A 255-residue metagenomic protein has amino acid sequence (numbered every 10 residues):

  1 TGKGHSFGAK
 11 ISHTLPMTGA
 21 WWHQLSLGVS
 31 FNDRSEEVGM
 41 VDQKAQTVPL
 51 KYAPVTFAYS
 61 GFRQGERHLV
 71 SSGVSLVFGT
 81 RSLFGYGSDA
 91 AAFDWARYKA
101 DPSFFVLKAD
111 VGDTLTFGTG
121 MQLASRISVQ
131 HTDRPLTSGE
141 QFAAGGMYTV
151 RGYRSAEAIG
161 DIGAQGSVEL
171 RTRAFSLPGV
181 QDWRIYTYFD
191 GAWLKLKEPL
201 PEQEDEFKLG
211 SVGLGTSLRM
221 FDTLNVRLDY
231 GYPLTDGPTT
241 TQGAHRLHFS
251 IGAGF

Functional and structural regions predicted by a protein language model:
T1-S138, K195: Transmembrane beta-strand segments of outer-membrane beta-barrel domains in Gram-negative and organellar OMPs
A92-F255: C-terminal transmembrane beta-barrel domains of outer membrane proteins
